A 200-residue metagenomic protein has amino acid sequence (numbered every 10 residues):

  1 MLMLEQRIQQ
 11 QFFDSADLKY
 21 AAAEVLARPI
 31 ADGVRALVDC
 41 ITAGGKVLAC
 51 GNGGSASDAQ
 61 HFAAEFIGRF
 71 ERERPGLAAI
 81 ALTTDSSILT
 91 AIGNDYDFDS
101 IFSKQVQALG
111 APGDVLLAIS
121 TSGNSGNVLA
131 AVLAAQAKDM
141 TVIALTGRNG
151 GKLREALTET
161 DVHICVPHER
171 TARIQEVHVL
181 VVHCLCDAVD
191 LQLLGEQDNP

Functional and structural regions predicted by a protein language model:
M1-V25: Generic N-terminal amphipathic, Lys/Arg-enriched alpha-helix
L4, L26-I30, S55, Q136: Residue-level recognition of alpha-helical structural elements
E24-A43: A short, well-structured juxtamembrane/interface segment
V47-L48, V142: Hydrophobic beta-strand scaffold residues
S55, Q60-D198: Glycine-rich phosphate-binding loops that contact phosphosugars or nucleotide phosphates
